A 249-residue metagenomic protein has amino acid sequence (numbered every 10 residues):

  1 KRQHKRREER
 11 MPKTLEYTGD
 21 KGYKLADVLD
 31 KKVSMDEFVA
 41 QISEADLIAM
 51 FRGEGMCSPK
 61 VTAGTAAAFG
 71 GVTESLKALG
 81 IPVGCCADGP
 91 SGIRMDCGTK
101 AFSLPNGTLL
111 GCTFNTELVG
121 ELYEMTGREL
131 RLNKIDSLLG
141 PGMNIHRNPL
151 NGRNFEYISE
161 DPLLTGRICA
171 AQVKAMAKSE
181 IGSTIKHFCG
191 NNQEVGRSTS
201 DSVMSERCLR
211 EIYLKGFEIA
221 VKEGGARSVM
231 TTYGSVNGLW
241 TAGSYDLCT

Functional and structural regions predicted by a protein language model:
K1-T249: Glycoside hydrolase catalytic-domain context in secreted enzymes
